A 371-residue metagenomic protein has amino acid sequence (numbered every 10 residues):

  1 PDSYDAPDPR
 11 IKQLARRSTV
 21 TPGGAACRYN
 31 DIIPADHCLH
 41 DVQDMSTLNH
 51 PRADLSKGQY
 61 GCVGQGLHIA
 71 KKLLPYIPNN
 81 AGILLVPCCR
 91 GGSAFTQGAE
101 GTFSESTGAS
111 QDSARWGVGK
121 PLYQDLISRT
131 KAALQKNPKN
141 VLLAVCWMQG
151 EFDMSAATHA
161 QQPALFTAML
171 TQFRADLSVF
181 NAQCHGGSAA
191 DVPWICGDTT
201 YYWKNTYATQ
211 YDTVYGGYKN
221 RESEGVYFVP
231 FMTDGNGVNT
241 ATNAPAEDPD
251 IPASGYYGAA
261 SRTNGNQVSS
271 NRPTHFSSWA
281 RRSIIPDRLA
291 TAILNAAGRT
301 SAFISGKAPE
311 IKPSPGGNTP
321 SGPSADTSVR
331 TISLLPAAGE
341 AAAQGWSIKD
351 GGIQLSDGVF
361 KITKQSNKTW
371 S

Functional and structural regions predicted by a protein language model:
P1-G316: Cell-envelope and extracellular/periplasmic
T319-S371: Extracellular glycan-recognition regions
